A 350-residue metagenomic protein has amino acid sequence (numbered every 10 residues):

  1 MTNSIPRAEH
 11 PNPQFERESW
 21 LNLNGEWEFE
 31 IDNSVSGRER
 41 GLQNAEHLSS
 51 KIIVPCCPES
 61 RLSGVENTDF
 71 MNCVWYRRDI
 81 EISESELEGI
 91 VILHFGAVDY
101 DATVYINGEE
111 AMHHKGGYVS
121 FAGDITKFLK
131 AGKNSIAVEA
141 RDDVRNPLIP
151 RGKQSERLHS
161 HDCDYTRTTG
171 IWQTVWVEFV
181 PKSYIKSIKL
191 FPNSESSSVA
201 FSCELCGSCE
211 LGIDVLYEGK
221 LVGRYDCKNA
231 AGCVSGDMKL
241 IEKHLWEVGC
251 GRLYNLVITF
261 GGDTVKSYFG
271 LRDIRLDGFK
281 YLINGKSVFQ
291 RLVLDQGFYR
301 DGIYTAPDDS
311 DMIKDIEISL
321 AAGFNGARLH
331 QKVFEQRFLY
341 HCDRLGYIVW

Functional and structural regions predicted by a protein language model:
P6-F15, S19, E28-S34, E66-I185 (+4 more regions): Accessory beta-strand-rich segments of carbohydrate-active enzymes
N22, C73-D79, I90-I92, S120 (+5 more regions): Intrinsic-disorder/low-complexity, polar/charged segments enriched in Ser/Thr/Lys/Arg/Asp/Glu/Gln
R38-S50: Short Gly/aromatic-enriched secondary-structure transition segments
P58-I82, L87-H94, D99-I106, M112 (+4 more regions): Active-site-adjacent substrate/metal-binding segments within catalytic domains of carbohydrate-active enzymes
A111-S120, N229-A231, D295-F298: A short acidic/small-residue loop/turn micro-motif
K127-S135, S202-D277: Extended acidic/polar, glycine-enriched regions that form or flank non-catalytic beta-rich accessory modules
F179-G207: Surface beta-strand/loop "capping" patches
